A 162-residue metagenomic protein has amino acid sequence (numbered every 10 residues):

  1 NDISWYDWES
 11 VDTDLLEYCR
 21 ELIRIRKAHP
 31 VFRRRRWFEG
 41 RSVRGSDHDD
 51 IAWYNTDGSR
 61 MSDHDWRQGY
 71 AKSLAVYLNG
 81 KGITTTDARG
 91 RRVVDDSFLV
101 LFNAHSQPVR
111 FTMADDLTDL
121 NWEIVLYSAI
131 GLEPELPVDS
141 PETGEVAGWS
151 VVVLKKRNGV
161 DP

Functional and structural regions predicted by a protein language model:
N1-P162: Carbohydrate-interacting/catalytic domains
